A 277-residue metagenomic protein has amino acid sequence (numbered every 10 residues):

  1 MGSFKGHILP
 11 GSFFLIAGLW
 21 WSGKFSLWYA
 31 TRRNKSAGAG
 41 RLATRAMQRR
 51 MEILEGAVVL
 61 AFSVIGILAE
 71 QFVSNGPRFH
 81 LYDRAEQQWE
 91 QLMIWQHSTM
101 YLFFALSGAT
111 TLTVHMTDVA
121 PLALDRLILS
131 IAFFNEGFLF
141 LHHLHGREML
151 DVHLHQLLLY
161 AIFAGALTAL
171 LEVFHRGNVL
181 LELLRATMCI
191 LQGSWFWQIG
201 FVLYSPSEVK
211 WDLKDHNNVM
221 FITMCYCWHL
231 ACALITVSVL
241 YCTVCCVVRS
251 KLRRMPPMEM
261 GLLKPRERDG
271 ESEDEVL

Functional and structural regions predicted by a protein language model:
M1-E90, L102: N-terminal signal-anchor/initial transmembrane insertion module of eukaryotic multi-pass membrane proteins
M1-G6, S36-L54, H80-Q96, F140-L154 (+1 more regions): Juxtamembrane membrane-interface segments at transmembrane-helix boundaries in membrane proteins
I8-S22, G56-A69, I94-T110, D125-L139 (+3 more regions): Hydrophobic alpha-helical cores of multi-pass transmembrane domains in eukaryotic membrane proteins
W20-A30, T236-P257: Transmembrane-helix exit/juxtamembrane "anchor" motif
S26, G108-M116: C-terminal ends of transmembrane helices
S36-A43, K251-L277: Non-transmembrane, juxtamembrane loop and terminal tail segments of multi-pass eukaryotic membrane proteins
V114-L122, M149, H175-L181: Membrane-interface helix-boundary motifs at transmembrane edges
F163-L170, Q198-M220: Juxtamembrane loop segments immediately following a transmembrane helix
